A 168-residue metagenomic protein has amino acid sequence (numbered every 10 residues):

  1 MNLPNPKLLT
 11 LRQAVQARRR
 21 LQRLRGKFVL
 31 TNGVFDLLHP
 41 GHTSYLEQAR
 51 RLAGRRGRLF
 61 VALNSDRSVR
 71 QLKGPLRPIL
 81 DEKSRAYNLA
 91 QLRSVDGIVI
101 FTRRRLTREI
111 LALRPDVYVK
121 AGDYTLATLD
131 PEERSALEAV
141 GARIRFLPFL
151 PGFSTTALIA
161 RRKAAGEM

Functional and structural regions predicted by a protein language model:
M1-M168: Nucleotidyltransferase catalytic core that binds NTPs
